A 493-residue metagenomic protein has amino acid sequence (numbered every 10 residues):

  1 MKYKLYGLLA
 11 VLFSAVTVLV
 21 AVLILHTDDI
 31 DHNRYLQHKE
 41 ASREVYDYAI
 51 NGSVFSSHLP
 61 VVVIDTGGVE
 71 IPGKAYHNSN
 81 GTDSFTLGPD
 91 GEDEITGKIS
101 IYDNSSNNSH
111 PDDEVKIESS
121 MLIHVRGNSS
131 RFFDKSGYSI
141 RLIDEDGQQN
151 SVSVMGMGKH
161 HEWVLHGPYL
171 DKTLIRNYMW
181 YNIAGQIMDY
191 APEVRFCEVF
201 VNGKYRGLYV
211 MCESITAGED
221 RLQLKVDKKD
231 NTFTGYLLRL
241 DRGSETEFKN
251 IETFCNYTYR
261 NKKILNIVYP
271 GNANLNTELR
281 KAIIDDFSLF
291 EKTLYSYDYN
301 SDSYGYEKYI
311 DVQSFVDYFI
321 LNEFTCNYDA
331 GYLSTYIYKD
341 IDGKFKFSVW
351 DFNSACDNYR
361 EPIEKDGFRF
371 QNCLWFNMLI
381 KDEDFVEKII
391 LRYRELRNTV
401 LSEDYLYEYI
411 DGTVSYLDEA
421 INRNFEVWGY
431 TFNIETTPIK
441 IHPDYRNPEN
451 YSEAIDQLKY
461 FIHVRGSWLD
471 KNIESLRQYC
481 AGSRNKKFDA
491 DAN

Functional and structural regions predicted by a protein language model:
K2-S119, D404, D411, S415-N493: Regulatory N- and C-terminal appendages and interdomain linkers associated with kinase/kinase-like NTP transferase
H26-D28, P72, V268-G331, K339-N493: Middle-to-C-terminal accessory/interaction subdomains
A75-Y76, H110-D112, S151-S153, R176-N177 (+5 more regions): Short, solvent-exposed loop/turn and secondary-structure capping segments
I101, N108-G167: Conserved oxyanion/phosphate-binding beta-strand-loop segments in alpha/beta enzyme cores
Y138-R141, H161-G167, L174, E198 (+6 more regions): Structural recognition of the beta-strand scaffold that forms the well-ordered cores of secreted hydrolase catalytic
D146-G147, I187-Y190, Y205-D317: Internal "kinase-insert"/substrate-recognition segments embedded within catalytic cores of ATP-dependent enzymes
Y169-D189: A conserved alpha-helical element in kinase catalytic cores
I187-E198, N327: Short, well-structured beta-strand/strand-turn elements
